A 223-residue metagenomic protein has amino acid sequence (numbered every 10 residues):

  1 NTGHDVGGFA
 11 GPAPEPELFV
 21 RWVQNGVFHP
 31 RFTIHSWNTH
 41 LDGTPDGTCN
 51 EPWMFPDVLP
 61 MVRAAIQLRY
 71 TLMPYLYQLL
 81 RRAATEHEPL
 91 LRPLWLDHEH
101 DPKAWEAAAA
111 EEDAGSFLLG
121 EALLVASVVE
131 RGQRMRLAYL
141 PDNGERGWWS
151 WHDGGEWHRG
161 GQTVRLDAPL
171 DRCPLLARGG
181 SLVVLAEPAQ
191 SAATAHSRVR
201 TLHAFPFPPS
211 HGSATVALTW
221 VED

Functional and structural regions predicted by a protein language model:
N1-R172, R178: Catalytic-domain carbohydrate-binding cleft regions of carbohydrate-active enzymes
L170-D223: Accessory, solvent-exposed terminal regions and/or long lumenal/extracellular loops of proteins
